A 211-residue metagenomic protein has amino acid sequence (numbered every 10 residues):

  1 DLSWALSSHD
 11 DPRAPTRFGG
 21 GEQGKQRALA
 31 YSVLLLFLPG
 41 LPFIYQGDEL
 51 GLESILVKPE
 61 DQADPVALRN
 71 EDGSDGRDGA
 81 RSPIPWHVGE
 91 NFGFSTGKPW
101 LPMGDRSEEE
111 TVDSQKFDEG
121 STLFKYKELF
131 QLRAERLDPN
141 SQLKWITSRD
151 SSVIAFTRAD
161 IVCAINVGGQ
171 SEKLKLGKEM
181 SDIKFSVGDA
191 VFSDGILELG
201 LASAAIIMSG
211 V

Functional and structural regions predicted by a protein language model:
L2-A5, R13, G19-E172: Loop/helix patches that line or flank the sugar-binding groove of alpha-linked glycan CAZymes
R27, G47, S181-K184, A204-I206: Extended alpha-helical regions
G79, V187, F192: Residue-level signal for pocket-adjacent positions within structured domains
V88, G169, K178, S209-V211: Non-catalytic surface loops within mature trypsin-like serine protease
D160, G188, M208-V211: Short, flexible beta-strand-to-coil junctions
Q170-D189: Beta-strand-rich binding/interaction modules
S193-V211: C-terminal beta-strand-rich structural cap/linker in extracellular carbohydrate-active enzymes
